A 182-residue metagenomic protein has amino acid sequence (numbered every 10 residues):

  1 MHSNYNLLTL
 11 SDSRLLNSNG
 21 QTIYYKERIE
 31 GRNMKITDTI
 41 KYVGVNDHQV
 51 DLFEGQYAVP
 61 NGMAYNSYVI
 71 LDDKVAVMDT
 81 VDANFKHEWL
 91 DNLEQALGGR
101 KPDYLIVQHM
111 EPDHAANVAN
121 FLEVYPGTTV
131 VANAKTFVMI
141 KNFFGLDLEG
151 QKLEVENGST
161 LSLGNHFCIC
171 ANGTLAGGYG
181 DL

Functional and structural regions predicted by a protein language model:
L7-L10, L15-L16: Leucine-biased recognition of intrinsically disordered, low-complexity hydrophobic segments
L16-N33: Short, Lys/Arg-enriched N-terminal segments with co-localized hydrophobic residues within the first ~10-30 amino acids
R32-L93, D181-L182: Conserved beta-strand hairpin/beta-sheet module of binuclear metal-dependent hydrolase folds, prominently
K35-D38, A132-D181: Metallo-beta-lactamase
A76-D79, D103-V107, C170: Short catalytic-loop micro-motif centered on adjacent basic/acidic residues
D82-N84, E111-P112, G173-G178: Short beta->alpha connector loops
N84-V130: Active-site metal-binding motif and surrounding structural segment of the metallo-beta-lactamase
